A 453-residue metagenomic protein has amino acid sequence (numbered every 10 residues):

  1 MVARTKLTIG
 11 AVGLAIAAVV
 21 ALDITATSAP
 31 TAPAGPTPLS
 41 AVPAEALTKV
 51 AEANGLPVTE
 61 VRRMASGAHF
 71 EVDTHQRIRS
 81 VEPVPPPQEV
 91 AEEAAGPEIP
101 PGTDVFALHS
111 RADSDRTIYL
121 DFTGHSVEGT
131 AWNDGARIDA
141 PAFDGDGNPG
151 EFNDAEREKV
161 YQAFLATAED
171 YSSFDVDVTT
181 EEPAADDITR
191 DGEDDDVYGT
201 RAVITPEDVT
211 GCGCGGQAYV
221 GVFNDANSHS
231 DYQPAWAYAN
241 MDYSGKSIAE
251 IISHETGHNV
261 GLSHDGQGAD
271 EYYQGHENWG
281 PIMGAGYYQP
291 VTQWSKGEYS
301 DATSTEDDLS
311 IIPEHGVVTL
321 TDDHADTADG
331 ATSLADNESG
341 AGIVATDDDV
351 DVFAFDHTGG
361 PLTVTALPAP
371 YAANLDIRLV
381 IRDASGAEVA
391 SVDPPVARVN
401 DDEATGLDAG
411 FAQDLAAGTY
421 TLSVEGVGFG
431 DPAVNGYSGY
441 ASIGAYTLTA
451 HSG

Functional and structural regions predicted by a protein language model:
M1-A29: Secretory targeting and sorting signals
V19-D146: Primarily auto-inhibitory N-terminal propeptides
P33, A95-G96, P100-T103, G316-D326 (+1 more regions): Low-complexity, Pro/Thr/Ser/Gly/Ala-rich linker/spacer regions in secreted, extracellular modular proteins
A112, T117, G129-A131, D270-L375 (+2 more regions): Replace "(M1/M4/M9/M12/WLM)" with "(e.g., M1/M4/M8/M9/M12/M26/WLM)" and add "not limited to" to clarify scope
A112-R116, T123, T130-Y272: Active-site-proximal segment of zinc-dependent metalloprotease catalytic domains
E128, A341-S452: Acidic, Ser/Thr/Pro-rich low-complexity intrinsically disordered segments
A131-N153, T292-G297, A372-A373, G430-A441: Acidic/polar, solvent-exposed loop segments in beta-strand-rich repeat domains
G245, A249, S253-E255, V260 (+7 more regions): Residue-level recognition of alpha-helix boundary/capping or hinge positions
